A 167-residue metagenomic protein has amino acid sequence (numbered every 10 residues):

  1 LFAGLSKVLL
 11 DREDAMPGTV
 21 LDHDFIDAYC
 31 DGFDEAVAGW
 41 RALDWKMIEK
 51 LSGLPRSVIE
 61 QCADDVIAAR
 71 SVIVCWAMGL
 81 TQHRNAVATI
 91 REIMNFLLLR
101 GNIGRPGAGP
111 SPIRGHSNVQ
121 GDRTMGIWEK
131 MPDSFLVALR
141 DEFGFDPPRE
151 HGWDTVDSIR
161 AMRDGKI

Functional and structural regions predicted by a protein language model:
L1-S117, R140-I167: Cofactor-pocket helix-loop regions in the catalytic cores of large enzyme subunits
N118, T124-F135: Surface-exposed loop and adjacent secondary-structure segments within mature catalytic domains
